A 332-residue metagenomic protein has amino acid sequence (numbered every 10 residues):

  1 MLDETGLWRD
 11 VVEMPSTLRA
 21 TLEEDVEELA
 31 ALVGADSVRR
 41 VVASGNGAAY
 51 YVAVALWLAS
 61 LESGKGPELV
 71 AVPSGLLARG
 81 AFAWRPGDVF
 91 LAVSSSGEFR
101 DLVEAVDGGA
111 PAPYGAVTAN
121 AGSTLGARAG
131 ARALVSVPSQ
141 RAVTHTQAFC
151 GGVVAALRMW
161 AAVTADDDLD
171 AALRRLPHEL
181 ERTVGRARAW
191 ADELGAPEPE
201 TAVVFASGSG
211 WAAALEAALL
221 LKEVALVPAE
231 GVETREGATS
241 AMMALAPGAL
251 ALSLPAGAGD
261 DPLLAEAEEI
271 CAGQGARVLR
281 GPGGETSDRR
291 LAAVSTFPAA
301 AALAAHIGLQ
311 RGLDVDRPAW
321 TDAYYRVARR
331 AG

Functional and structural regions predicted by a protein language model:
L2, E27, V70, V117-T118 (+6 more regions): Residue-level detector of functional hotspots within protein domains
L2-R39, A131-L250, D260, R311-G332: Active-site phosphate/pyrophosphate-binding segments
E4-L7, Y51-L56, A214-E216, F297-A302: Conserved phosphate/anionic-ligand binding catalytic regions in large, soluble enzymes, centered on
S37-H178, M242-T286, V294, P298 (+1 more regions): Glycine-rich phosphate-binding loops that contact phosphosugars or nucleotide phosphates
S44, F90, A202-F205, S209 (+1 more regions): Conserved short-loop catalytic and cofactor-binding motifs
G284-G332: Peripheral docking tails and interdomain loops at the edges of cofactor- or intermediate-handling domains
